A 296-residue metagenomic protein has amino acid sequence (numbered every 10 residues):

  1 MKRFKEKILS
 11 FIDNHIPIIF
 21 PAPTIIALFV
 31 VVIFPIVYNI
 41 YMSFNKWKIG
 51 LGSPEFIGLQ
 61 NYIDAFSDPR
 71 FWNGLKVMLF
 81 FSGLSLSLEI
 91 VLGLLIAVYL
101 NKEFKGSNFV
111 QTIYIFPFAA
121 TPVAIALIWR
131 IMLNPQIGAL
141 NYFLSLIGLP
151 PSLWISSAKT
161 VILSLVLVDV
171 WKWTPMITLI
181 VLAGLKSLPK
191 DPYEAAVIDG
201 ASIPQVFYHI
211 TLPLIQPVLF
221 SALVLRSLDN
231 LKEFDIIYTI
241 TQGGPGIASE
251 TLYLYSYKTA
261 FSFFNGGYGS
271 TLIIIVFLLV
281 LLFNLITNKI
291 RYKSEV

Functional and structural regions predicted by a protein language model:
M1-F11: Short, Lys/Arg-rich, polar N-terminal cytosolic tail immediately upstream of the first transmembrane signal-anchor
S10-V296: A structural signal for multi-pass alpha-helical bundles of membrane permease subunits that mediate small-molecule
